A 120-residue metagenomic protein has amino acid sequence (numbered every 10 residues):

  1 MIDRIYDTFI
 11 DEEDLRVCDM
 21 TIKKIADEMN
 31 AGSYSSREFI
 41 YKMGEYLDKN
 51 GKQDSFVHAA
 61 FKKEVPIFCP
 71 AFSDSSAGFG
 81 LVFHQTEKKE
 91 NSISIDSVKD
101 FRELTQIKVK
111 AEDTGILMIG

Functional and structural regions predicted by a protein language model:
M1-I119: Conserved catalytic alpha/beta core of Sir2/sirtuin-type deacylases, generalized to analogous enzyme cores that bind
